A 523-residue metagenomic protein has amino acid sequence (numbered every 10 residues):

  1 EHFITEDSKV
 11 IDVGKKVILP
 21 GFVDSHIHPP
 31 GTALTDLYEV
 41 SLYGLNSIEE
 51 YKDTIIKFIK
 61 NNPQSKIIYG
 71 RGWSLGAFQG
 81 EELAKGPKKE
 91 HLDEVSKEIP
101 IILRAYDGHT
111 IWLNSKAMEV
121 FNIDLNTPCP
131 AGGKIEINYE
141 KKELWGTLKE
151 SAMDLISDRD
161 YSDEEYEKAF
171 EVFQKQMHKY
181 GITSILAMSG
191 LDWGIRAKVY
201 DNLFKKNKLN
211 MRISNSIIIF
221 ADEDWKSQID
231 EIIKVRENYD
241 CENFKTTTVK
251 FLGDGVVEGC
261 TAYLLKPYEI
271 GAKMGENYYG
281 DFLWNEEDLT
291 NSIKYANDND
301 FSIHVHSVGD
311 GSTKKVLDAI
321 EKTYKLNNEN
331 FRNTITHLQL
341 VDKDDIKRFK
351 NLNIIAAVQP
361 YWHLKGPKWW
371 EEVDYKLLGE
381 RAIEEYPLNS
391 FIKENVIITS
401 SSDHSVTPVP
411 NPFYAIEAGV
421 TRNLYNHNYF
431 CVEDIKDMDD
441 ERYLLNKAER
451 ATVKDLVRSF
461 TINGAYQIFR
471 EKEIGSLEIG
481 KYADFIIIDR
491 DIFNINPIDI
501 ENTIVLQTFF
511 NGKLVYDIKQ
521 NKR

Functional and structural regions predicted by a protein language model:
E1-E231, F251-S312, R332, L378-E380 (+2 more regions): Divalent metal-binding segments
E1-F3, K52, D491-P497, F509 (+1 more regions): N-terminal metal-binding scaffold of metallo-dependent hydrolase/deaminase domains
L19-S25, T336-H337, T399-S402: Active-site neighborhood of phospho(di)ester-bond hydrolases with catalytic His/Asp-centered motifs
H28, N243-T261, N353-L364: Non-cysteine beta-strand/loop elements that form the S-adenosyl-L-methionine
N114, G181, T246, G255 (+6 more regions): Conserved, mostly hydrophobic/aromatic
K168, K294-I303, G311-N333, K343 (+4 more regions): His/Asp/Glu-enriched, well-ordered alpha-helical/loop segment that forms or immediately abuts the divalent-metal
L186, K250, T336, A357-V358 (+1 more regions): Conserved beta-strand positions in the central sheet of alpha/beta enzyme cores
K208-K250, R332-K343, W369-I398: Phosphate/diphosphate-binding loops
